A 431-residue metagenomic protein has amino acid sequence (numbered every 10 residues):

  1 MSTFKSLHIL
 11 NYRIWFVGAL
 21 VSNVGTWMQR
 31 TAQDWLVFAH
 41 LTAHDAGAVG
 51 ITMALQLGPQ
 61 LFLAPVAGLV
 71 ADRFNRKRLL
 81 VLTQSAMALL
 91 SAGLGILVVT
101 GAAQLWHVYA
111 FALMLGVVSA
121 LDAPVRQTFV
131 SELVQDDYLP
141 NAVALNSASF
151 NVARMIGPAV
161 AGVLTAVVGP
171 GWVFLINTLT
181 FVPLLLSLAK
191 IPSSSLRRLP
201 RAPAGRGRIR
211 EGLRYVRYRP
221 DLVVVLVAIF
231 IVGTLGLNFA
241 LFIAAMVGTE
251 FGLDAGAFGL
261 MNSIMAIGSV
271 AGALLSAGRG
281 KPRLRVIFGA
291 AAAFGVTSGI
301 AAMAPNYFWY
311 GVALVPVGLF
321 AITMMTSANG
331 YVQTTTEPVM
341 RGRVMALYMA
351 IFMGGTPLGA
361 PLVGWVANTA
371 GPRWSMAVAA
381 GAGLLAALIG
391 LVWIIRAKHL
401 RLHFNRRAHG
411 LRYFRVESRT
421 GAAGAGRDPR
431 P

Functional and structural regions predicted by a protein language model:
M1-G421: Alpha-helical transmembrane-bundle signature of multi-pass membrane transport and export proteins
V216, A423-P431: Long, low-complexity, intrinsically disordered segments
